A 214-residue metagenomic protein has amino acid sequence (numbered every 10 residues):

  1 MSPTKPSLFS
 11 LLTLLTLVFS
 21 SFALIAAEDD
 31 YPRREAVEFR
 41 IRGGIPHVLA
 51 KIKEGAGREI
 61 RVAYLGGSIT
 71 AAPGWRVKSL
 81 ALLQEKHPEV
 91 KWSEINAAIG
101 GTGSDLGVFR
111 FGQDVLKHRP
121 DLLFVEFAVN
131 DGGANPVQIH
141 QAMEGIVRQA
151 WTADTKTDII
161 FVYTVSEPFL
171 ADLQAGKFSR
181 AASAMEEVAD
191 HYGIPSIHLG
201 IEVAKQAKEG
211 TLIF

Functional and structural regions predicted by a protein language model:
M1-L65, I69-W92, K117-D121, A207-F214: N-terminal secretory targeting modules
E28-Y31, V77-S93, T102, L106-F214: Alpha-helical cap/lid subdomain in secreted, periplasmic, or secretory-pathway luminal O-acyl-processing enzymes
S68-I69, A98-G101: Catalytic nucleophile serine of serine hydrolases, specifically the conserved "nucleophile elbow" pentapeptide
